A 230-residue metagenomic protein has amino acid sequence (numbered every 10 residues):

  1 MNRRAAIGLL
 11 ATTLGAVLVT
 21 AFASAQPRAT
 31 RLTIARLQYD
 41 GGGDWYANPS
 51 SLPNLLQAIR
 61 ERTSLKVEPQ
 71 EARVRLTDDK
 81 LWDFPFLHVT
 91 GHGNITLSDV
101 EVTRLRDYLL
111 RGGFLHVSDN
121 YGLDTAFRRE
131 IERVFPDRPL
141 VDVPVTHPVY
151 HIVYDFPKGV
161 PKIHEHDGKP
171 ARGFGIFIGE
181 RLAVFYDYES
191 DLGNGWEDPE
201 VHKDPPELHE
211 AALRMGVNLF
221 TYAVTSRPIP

Functional and structural regions predicted by a protein language model:
R3-I7: N-terminal export leaders
L10-T20: Bacterial N-terminal signal peptides
F22-F86, T90-G93, D191-L192, D198-P230: Aromatic-Pro/Gly-enriched surface loop or interdomain linker that acts as a lid/target-recognition segment
T30-L32, W82-P85, R111-L115, R138 (+1 more regions): Loop/turn elements at helix/coil->beta-strand transitions in domains of secreted/extracellular proteins
I34, F86-T125: Short alpha-beta junction capping motif
Y39, R60-S64, D107-G113, E132-P136 (+1 more regions): Sec-exported extracytoplasmic/periplasmic mature domains
G42, D124-E200, P206-V217: An acidic, glycine-rich "communication" segment
S50-N54, A58, V100, R104 (+5 more regions): Extracytoplasmic/secreted proteins, especially bacterial periplasmic and envelope-associated proteins
